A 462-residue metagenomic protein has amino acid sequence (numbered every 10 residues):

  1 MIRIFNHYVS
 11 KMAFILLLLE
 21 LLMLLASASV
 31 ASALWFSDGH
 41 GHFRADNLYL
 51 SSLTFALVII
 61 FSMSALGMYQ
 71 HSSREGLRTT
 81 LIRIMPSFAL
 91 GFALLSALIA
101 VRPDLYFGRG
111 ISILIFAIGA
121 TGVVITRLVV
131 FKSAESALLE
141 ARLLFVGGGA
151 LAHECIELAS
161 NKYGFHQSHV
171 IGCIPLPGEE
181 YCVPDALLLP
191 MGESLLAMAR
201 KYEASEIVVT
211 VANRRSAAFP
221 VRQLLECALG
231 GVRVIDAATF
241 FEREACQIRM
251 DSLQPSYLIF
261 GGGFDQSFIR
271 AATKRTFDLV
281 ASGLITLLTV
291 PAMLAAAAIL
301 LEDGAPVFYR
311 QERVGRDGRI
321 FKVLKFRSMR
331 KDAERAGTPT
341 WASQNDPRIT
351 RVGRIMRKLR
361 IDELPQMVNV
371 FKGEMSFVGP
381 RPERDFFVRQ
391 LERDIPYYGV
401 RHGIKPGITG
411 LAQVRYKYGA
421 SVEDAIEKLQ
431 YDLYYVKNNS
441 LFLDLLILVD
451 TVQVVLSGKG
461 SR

Functional and structural regions predicted by a protein language model:
M1-L138, K274, R462: Signature of alpha-helical transmembrane segments in polytopic membrane proteins
M1-M23, S27, R74-G76, I125-L287 (+1 more regions): N-terminal hydrophobic signal-anchor/signal peptide
A33, L128, K132-S136, L158 (+4 more regions): Membrane-spanning helices that line or support transport/gating and their immediate boundary helices in channels
I84-F88, L139-L158, P306-M329, R351: Membrane-cytosol interface motif
E179-Y181, A238-E242, Q247-D251, Y309-R348 (+1 more regions): Short, glycine-rich, amphipathic interfacial segments at transmembrane boundaries or analogous
I269-D332, N369, L446-R462: A hydrophobic, helix-centered structural microdomain
A342-K405, I447-V455: A short, structured surface patch at a secondary-structure boundary
F386, R393-R462: C-terminal terminal-structure detector
